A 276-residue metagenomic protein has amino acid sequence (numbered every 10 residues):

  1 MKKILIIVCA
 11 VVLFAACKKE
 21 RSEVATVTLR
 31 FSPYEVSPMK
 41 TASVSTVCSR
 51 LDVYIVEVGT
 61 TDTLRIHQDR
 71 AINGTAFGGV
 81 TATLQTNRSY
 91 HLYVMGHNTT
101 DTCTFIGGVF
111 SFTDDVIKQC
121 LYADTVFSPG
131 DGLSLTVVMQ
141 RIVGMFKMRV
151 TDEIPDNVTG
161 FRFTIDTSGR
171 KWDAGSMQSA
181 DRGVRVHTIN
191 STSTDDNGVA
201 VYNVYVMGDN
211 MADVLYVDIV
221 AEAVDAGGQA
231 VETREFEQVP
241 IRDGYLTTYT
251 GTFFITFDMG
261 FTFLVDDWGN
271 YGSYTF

Functional and structural regions predicted by a protein language model:
M1-I4: Positively charged n-region of N-terminal signal peptides that target proteins for export
I6-V12: Bacterial N-terminal signal peptides
F14-A16: C-terminal motif of bacterial Sec signal peptides marking the signal peptidase cleavage site
K19: Short, conserved catalytic or interaction motifs in soluble domains
S22-V44, V150-E153: Short amphipathic, basic-aromatic surface patches that mediate peripheral association with negatively charged
V47-F105, T159-Y245, G272-F276: Tryptophan-paired
F110-I142, R149, R234-F276: Extracellular beta-sheet/turn segments enriched in Thr/Pro/Gly and aliphatic residues
I142-F161, T167: Surface-exposed interaction/gating patches
